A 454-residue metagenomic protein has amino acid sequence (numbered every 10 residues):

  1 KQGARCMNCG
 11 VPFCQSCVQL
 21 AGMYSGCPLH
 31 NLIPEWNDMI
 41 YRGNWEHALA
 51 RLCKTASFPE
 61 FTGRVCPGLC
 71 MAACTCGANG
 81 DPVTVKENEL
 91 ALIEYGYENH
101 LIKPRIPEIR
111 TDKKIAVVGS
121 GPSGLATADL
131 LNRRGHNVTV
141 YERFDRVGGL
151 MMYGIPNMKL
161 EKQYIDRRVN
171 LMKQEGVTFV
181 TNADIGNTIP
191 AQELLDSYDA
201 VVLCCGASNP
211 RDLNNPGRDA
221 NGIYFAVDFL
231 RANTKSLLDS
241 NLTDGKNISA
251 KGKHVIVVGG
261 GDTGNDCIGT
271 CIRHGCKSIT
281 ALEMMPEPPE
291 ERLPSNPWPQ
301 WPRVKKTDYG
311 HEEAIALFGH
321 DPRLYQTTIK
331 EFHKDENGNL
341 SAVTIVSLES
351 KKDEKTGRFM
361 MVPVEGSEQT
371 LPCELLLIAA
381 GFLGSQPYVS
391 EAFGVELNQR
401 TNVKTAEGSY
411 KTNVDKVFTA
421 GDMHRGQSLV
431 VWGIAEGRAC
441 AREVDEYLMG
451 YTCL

Functional and structural regions predicted by a protein language model:
K1-Q2, P12, Y24-S25, L29-R64 (+3 more regions): Ferredoxin-type iron-sulfur electron-transfer modules in oxidoreductases and energy-metabolism complexes
A4, C17, P28-Y41, L49-L52 (+10 more regions): Beta1-alpha1 glycine-rich phosphate/pyrophosphate-binding loop at the start of Rossmann-like nucleotide-binding domains
H47, I109-R110, K114-V118, D166-N215 (+4 more regions): Feature captures the FAD/FMN-dependent oxidoreductase FAD-binding
A91-I109, N170-N187, P210-H274, L397-S409 (+1 more regions): Glycine-rich dinucleotide-binding loop and its adjacent helix/turn
I115-V117, V138, V255, V417: Conserved hydrophobic helix-helix packing surfaces used for dimerization/oligomerization
G119-P122, G259-G261, D422: Glycine-rich Rossmann-fold phosphate-binding loop(s) that bind the pyrophosphate of adenine dinucleotide cofactors
N221-G252, K352-Q427: FAD-site-proximal beta/loop scaffold in flavoenzymes
G264-C267, H274, A420-Y451: A conserved FAD-binding loop/helix module that cradles the flavin
